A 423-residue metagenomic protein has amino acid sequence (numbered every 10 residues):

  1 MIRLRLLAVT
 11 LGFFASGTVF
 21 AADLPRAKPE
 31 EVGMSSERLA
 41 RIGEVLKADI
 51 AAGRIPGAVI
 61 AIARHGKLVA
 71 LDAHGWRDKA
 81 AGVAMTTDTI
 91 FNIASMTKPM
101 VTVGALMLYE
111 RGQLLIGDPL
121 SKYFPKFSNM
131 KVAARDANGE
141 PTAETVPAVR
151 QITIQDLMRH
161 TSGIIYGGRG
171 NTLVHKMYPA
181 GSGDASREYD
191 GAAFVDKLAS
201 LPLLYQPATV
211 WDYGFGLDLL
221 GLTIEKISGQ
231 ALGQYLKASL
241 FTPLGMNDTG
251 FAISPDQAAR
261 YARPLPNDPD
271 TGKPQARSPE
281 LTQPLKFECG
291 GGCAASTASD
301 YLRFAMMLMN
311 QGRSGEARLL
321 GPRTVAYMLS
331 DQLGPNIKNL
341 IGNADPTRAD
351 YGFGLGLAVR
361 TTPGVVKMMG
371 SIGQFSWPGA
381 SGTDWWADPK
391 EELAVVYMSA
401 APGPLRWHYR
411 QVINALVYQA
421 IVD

Functional and structural regions predicted by a protein language model:
M1-A8: Bacterial N-terminal signal peptides that target proteins for export
A8-T18: Bacterial N-terminal signal peptides
A22-I93, Q113-L115, N129-A137, R277 (+1 more regions): Short, conserved catalytic-motif segment at the N-terminal edge
P25, P119-I372: Short, surface-exposed loop or secondary-structure junction motifs that flank catalytic or metal-binding residues
S35, K98, T297: Short, conserved phosphate/pyrophosphate- and ester-handling motifs at nucleotide-, phospho-/glycolipid
A40-K47, I60, G66, L71 (+5 more regions): Active-site SXXK
G75-R77, L281, A401: A generic structural motif
W385-W386, E392-A401: Short, well-ordered beta-strand elements
